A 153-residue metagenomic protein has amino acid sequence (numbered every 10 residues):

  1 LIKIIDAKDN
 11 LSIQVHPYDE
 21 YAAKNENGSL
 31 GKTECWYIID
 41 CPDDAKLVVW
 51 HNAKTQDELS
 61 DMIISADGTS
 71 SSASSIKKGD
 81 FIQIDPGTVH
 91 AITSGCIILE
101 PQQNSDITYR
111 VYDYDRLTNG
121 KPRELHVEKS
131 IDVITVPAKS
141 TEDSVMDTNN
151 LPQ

Functional and structural regions predicted by a protein language model:
L1-K77, I92-Q153: Active-site region of the double-stranded beta-helix
